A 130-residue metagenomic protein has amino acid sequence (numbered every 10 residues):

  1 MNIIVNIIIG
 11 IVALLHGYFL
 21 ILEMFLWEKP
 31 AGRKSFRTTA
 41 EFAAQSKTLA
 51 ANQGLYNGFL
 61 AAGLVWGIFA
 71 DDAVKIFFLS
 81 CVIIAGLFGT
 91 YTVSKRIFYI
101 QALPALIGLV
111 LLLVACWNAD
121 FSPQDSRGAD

Functional and structural regions predicted by a protein language model:
M1-I8, A43-S46, D71, K75 (+1 more regions): Membrane-interface helix-boundary signature
I3-W27: N-terminal signal-anchor transmembrane alpha helix
M24-G32, F69-D72, S94, F98 (+1 more regions): Transmembrane helix-loop junctions in multipass membrane proteins, especially transporters and channels
L26-S46: Cytosolic, membrane-interface loops and tails of multi-pass inner-membrane proteins
F42-F59: Interfacial helix-start motif at the membrane-water boundary
G54-V65, A105: Core segments of transmembrane alpha-helices that mediate helix-helix packing or line hydrophobic substrate/ligand
L64-L87, Y91-L103: Transmembrane helix-loop-helix
P104-W117: Small-residue-rich segments of transmembrane alpha-helices in multi-pass membrane proteins, especially helix faces
